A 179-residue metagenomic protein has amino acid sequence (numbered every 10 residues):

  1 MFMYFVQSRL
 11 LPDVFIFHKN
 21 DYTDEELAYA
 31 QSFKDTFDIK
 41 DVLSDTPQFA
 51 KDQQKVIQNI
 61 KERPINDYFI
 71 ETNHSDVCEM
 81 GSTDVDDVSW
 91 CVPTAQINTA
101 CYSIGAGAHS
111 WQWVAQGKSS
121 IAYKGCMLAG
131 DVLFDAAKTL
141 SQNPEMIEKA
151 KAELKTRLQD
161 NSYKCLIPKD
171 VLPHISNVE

Functional and structural regions predicted by a protein language model:
M1-E179: Metal-dependent amide/peptide-bond hydrolase catalytic core, centered on the "pita-bread" metallohydrolase fold
